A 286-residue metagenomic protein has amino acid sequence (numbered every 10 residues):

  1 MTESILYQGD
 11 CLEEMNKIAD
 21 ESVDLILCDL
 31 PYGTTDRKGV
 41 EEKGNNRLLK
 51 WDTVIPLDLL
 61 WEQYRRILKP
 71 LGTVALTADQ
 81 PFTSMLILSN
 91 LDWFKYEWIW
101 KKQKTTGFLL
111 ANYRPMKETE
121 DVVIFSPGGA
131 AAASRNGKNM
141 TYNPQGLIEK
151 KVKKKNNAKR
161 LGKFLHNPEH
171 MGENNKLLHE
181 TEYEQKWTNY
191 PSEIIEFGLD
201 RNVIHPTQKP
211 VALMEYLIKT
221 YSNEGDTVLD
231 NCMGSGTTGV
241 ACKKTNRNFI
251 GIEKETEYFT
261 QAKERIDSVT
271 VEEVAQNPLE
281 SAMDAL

Functional and structural regions predicted by a protein language model:
M1-I250, E255-T260: Core catalytic lobe of class I
T2-M15, E264-L286: S-adenosyl-L-methionine
